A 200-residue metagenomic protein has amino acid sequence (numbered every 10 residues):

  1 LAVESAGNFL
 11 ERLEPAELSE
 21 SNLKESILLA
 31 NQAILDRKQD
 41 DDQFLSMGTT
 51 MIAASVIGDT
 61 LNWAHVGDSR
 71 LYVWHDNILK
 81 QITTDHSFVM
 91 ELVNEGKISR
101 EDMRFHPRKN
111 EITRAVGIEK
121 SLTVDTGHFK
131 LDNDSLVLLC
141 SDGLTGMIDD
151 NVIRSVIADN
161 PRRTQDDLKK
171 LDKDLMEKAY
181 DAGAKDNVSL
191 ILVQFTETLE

Functional and structural regions predicted by a protein language model:
L1-E200: PP2C/PPM-type serine/threonine phosphatase catalytic domain
